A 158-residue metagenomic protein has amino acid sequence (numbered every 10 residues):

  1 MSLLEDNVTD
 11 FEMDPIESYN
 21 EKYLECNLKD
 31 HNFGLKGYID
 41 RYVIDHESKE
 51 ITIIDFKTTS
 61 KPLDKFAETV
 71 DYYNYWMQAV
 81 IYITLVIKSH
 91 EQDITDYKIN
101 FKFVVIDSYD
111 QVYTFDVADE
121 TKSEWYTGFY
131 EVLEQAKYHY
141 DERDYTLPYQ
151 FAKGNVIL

Functional and structural regions predicted by a protein language model:
M1-L63, E91: Catalytic cores of nuclease domains that cleave nucleic-acid phosphodiester backbones
E68-W76, I81-L158: Metal-dependent nuclease catalytic regions and adjoining charged, substrate-binding loops involved in nucleic-acid end
